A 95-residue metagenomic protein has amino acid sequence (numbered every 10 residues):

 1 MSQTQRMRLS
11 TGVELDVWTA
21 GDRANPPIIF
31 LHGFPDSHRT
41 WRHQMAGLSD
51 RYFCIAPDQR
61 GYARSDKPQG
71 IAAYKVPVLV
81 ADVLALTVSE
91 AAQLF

Functional and structural regions predicted by a protein language model:
M1-E14: N-terminal cap/lid segment of alpha/beta-hydrolase-fold proteins
S2-T4, T40-H43, G47, V78-A85: Alpha-helical elements of Rossmann-like donor-binding domains used by nucleotide-donor carbohydrate transfer enzymes
S10, W18, A56-F95: Active-site loop/oxyanion-hole signature of alpha/beta-hydrolase fold enzymes
D16-K67: Conserved HGGG/HGGXW glycine-rich cap/lid loop of the alpha/beta-hydrolase fold
